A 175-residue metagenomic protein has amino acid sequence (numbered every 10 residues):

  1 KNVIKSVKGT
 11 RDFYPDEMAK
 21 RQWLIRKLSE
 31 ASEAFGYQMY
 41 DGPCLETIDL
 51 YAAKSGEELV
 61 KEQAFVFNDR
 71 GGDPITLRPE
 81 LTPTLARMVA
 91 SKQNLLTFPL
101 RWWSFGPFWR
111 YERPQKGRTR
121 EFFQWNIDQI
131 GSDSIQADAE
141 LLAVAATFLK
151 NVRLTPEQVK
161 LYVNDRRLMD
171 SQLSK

Functional and structural regions predicted by a protein language model:
K1-K175: TRNA-recognition modules of translation machinery and tRNA-sensing kinases, especially anticodon-binding
